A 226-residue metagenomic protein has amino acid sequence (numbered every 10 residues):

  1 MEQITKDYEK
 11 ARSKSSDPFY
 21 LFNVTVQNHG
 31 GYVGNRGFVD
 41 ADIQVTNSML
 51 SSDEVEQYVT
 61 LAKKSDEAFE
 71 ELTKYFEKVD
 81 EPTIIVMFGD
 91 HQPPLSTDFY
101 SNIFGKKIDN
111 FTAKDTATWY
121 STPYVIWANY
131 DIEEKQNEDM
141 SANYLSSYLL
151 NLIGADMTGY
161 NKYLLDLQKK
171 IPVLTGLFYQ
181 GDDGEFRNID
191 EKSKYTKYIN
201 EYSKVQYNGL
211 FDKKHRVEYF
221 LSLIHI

Functional and structural regions predicted by a protein language model:
M1-L223: Solvent-exposed soluble domains appended to multi-pass membrane proteins
I226: Calmodulin-binding IQ motif helices
